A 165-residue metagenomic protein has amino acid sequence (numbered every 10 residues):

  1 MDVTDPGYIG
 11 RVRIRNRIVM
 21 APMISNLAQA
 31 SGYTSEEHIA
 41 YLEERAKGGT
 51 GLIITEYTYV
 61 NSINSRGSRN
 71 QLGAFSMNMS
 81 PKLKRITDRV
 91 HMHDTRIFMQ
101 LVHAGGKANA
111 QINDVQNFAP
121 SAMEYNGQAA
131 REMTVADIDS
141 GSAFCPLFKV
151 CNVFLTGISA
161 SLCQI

Functional and structural regions predicted by a protein language model:
M1-I165: Flavin-dependent oxidoreductase catalytic cores
